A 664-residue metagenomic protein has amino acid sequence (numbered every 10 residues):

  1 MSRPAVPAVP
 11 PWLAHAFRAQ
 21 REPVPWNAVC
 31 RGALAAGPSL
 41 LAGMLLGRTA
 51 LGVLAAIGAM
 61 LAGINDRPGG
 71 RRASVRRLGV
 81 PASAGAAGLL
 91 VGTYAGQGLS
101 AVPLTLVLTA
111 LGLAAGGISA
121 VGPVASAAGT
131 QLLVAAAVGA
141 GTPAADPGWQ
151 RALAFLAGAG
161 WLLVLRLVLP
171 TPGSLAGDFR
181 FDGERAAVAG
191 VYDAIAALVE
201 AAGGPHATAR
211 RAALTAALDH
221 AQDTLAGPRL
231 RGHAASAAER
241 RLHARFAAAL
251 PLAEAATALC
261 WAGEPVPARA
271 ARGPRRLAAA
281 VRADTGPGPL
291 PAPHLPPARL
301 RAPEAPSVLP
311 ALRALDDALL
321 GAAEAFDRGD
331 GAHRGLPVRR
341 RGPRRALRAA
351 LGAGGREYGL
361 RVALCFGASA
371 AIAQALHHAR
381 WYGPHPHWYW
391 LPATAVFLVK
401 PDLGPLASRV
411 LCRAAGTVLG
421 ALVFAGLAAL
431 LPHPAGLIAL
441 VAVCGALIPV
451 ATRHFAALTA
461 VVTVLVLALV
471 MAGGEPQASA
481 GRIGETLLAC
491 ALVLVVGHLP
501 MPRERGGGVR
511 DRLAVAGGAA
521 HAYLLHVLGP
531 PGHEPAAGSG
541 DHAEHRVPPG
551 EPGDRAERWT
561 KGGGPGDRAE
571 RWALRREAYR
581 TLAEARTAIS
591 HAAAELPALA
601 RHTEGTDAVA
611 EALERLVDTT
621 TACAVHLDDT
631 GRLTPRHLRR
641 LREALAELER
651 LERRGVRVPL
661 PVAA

Functional and structural regions predicted by a protein language model:
M1-C30, A35-A36, A152, L162-P386 (+4 more regions): Cytosolic regulatory and coupling regions of membrane transport/channel systems
M1-L132, A136-L163, L300-A446, V450-A460 (+6 more regions): Alpha-helical transmembrane segments and their membrane-interface boundaries that form or gate the permeation pathway
A489-A491: A short glycine-rich beta-alpha junction/loop motif
L494-V495: Cytochrome P450 heme-binding "Cys pocket" and the immediately downstream C-terminal segment
